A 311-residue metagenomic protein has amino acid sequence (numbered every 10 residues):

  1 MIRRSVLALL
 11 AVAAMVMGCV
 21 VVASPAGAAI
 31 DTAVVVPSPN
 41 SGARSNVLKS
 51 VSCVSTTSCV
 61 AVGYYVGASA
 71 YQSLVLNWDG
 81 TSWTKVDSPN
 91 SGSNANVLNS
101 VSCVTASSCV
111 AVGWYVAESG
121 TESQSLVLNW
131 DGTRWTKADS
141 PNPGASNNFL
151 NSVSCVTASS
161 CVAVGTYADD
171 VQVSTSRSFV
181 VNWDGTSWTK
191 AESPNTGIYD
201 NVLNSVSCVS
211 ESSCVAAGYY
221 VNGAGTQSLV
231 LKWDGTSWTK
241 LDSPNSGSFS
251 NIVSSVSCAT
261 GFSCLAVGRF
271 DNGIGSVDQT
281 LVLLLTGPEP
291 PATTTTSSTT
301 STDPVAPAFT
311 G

Functional and structural regions predicted by a protein language model:
M1-L10: Bacterial N-terminal signal peptides that target proteins for export
R4-S5, C19-P291: Residue-level hotspots at or immediately adjacent to binding/recognition sites across diverse folds
L9-V20: Bacterial N-terminal signal peptides
P291-G311: C-terminal cell-surface addressing/anchoring modules of secreted/extracellular proteins
